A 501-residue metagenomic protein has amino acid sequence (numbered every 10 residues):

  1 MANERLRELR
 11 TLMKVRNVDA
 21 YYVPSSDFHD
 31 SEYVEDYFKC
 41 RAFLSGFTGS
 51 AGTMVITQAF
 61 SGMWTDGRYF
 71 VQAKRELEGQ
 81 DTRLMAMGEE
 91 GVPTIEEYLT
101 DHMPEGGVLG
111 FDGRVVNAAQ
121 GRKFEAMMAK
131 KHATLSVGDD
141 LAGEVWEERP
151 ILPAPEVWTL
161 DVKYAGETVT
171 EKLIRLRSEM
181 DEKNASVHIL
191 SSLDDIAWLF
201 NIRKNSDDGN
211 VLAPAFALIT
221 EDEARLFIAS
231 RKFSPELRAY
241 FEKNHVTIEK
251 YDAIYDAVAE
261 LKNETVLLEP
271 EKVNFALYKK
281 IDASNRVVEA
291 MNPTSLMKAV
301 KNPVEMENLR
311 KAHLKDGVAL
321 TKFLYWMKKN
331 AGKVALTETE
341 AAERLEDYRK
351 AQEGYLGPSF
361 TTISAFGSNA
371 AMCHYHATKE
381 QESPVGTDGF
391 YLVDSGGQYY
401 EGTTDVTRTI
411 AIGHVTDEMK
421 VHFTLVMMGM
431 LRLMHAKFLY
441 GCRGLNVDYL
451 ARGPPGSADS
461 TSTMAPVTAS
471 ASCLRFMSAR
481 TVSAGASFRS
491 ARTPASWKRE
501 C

Functional and structural regions predicted by a protein language model:
M1-C501: Active-site neighborhoods and metal-handling regions in enzymes and metal-associated proteins
